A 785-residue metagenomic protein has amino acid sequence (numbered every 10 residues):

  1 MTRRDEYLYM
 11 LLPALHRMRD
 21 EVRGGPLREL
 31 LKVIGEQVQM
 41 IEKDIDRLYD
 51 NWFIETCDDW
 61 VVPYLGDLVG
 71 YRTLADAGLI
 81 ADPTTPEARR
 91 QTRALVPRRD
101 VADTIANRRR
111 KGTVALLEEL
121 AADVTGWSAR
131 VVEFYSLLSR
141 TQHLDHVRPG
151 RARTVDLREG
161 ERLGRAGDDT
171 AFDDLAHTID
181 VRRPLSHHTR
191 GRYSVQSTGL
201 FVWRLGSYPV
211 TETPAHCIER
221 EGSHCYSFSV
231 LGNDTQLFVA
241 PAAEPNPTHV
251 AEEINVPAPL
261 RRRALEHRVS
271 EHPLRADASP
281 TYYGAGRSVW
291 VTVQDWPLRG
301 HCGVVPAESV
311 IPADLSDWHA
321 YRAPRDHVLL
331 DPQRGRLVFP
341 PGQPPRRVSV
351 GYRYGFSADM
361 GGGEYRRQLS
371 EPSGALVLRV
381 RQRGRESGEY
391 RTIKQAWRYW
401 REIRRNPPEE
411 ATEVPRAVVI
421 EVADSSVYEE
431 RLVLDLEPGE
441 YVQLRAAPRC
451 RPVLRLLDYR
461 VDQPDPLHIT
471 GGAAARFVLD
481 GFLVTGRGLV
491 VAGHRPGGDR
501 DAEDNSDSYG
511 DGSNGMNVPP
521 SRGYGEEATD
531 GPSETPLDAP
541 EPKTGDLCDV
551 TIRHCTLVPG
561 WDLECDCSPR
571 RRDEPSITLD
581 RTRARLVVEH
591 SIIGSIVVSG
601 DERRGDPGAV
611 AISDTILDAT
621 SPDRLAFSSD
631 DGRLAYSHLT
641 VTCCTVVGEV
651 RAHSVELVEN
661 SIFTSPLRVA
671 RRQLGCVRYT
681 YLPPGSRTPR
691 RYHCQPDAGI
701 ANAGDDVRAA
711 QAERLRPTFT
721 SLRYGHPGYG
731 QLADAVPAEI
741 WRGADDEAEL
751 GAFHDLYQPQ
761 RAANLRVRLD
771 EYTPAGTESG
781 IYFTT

Functional and structural regions predicted by a protein language model:
M1-A375: Compositionally biased, low-complexity/repeat regions
V101, G384-P466, L483: N-terminal extracellular ligand-recognition/capping segment immediately after the signal peptide
L117, R383, S387-K394, W400-V418 (+2 more regions): Terminal non-domain segments
A129, L329, Q333-R334, P341-A358 (+1 more regions): C-terminal, active-site-flanking charged/polar segments
P438-G497, G560-W561, C565-D566, R570: Right-handed parallel beta-helix/beta-spiral solenoid domain characteristic of secreted/periplasmic
R476-G481, D549-W561, R583-V597, P607-P622 (+4 more regions): Right-handed parallel beta-helix
L483-M516, Y524-D530, E534-I612, I616-D623: Right-handed parallel beta-helix
S686, R691-T785: Extracellular/surface-exposed low-complexity segments
